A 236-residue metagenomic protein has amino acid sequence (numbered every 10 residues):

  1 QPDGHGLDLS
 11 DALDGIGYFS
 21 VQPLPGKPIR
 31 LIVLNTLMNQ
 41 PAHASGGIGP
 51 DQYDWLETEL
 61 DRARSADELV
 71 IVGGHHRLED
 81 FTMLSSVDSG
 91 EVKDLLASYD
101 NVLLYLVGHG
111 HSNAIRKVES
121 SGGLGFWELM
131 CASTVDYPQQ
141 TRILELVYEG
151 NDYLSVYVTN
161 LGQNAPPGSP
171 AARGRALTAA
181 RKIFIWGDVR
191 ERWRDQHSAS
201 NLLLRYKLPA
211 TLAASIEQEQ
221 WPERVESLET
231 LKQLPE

Functional and structural regions predicted by a protein language model:
Q1-V33, L37-H43, G47-R62, A66 (+1 more regions): Metal-dependent phosphoesterase/phosphodiesterase active-site architecture
M38-D54, D61-V107: Active-site-proximal segments of metal-dependent phosphoesterases and phosphodiesterases across multiple
R77, H109-N113, A132-V135: Catalytic metal-binding/acid-base residues of hydrolase active sites
F81-V87, A114-G123: Metal-dependent catalytic neighborhoods of phosphoester/phosphodiester hydrolases
V102-A114, R142-G150: Hydrophobic transmembrane alpha-helix bundles
